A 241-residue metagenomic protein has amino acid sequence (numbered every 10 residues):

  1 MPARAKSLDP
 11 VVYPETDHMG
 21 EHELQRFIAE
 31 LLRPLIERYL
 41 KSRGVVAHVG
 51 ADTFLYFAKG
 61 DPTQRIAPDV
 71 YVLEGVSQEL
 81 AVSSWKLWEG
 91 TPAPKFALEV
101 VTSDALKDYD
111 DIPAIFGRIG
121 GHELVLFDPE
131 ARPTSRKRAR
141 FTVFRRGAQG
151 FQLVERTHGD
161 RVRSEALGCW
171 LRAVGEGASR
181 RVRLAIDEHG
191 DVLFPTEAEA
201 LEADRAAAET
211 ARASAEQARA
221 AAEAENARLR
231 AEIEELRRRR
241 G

Functional and structural regions predicted by a protein language model:
P2-E21, R38, L55-P68, L73-I119 (+1 more regions): C-terminal interaction segment
E21, R26-R38, H48: A structured, charge-rich N-terminal accessory region that forms the first stable segment of a protein and links
I28, V45-A47, P68-D69, P94: A generic secondary-structure signal marking the coil-to-beta-strand transition
G44-Y56: A short acidic/basic microdomain associated with nuclease active sites
H122: Short acidic/polar active-site loop segments enriched in Thr and Asp
